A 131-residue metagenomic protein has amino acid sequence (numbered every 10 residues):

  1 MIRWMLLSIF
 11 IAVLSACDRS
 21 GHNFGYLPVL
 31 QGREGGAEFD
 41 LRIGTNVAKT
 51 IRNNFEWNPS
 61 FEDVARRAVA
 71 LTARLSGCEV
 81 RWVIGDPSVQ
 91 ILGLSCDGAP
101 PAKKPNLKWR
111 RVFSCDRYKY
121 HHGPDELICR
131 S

Functional and structural regions predicted by a protein language model:
M1-L6: Bacterial N-terminal signal peptides that target proteins for export
V13-A16: C-terminal motif of bacterial Sec signal peptides marking the signal peptidase cleavage site
D18-G21: Bacterial signal peptide processing site
G25-F39: Alpha-helical assembly-interface signal, strongest on the long, hydrophobic N-terminal helix that forms
G36-V64: Post-signal-peptide N-terminal segment of Sec-exported extracytoplasmic proteins
W57-A73, P101-D116: Extended Gly/Ser/Thr-rich low-complexity repeat segments, especially those forming or decorating extracellular
D63-P100: Mid-chain, structured segments of secreted extracytoplasmic proteins
P87-S131: C-terminal partner/receptor-binding element of secreted or periplasmic proteins
